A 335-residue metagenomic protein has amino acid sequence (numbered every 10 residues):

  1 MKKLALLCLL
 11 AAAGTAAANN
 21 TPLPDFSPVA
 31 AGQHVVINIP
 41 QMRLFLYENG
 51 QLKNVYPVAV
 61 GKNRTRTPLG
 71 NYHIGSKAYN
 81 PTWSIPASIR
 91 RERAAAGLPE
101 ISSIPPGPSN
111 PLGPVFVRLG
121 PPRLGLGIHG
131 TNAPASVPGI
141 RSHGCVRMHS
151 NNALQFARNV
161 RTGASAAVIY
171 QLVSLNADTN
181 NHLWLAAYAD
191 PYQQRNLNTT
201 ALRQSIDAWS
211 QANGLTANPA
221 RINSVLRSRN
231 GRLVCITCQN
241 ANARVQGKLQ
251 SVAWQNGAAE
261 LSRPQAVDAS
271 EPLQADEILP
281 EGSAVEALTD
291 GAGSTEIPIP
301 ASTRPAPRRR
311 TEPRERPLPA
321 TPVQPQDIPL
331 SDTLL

Functional and structural regions predicted by a protein language model:
M1-L4: Positively charged n-region of N-terminal signal peptides that target proteins for export
L9-A18: Hydrophobic h-region of N-terminal signal peptides that target proteins for export in Gram-negative bacteria
N20-Q33, I39-P40, N54-K62, P68-Y72 (+3 more regions): N-terminal post-signal-peptidase region of extra-cytosolic proteins
F26-A30, I89-A284: Exported/periplasmic cell-wall-interacting domains
I37-M42, P111-G113: A short, compositionally biased
L44-L46, T67, P81-I85, Q193-N196: Short, solvent-exposed loop/turn elements at domain surfaces
V252-L335: Compositionally biased, proline/threonine/alanine/serine-rich low-complexity intrinsically disordered stretches
